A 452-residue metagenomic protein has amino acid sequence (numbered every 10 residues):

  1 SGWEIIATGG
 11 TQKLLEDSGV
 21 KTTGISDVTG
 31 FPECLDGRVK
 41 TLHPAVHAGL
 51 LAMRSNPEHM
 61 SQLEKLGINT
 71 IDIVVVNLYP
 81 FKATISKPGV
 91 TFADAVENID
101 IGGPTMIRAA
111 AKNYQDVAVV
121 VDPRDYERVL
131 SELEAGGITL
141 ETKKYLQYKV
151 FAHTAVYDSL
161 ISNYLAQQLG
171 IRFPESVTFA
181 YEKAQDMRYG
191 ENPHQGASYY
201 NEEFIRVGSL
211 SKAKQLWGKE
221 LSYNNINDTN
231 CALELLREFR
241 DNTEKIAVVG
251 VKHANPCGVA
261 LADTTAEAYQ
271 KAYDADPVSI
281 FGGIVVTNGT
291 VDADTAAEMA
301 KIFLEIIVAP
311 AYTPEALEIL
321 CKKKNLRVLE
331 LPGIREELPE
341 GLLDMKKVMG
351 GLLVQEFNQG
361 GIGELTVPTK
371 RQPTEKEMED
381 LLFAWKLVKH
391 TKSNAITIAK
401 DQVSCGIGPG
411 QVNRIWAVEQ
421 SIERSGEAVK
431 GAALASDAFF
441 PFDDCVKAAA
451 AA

Functional and structural regions predicted by a protein language model:
S1-G24, R108-A109, Q115, V121: N-terminal phosphate-binding or glycine-rich loops at protein starts, especially the Walker A/P-loop of NTPases
E4, G19-P32, V74, A118-V119 (+2 more regions): Short hydrophobic/aromatic-enriched beta-strand-loop microsegments
G10-F81: Glycine-rich nucleotide/cofactor/substrate-binding loop typically near the N-terminus or early in the first domain
A48, S86-I101, Y114-V120, E132-K149 (+4 more regions): Flexible, glycine/proline-enriched loop segments at strand-loop-helix junctions that form or flank small-ligand binding
R54-A110, T366-E375: Active-site/ligand-binding-proximal alpha/beta "capping" segment
V76, Y157-S159, L165-A452: ATP-dependent carboxylate/acyl-activation modules
N98-Q115, D122-D125, K392: Short alpha-helices
P123-R124, R128-S176: Non-catalytic interaction/clamp surfaces of large macromolecular machines
